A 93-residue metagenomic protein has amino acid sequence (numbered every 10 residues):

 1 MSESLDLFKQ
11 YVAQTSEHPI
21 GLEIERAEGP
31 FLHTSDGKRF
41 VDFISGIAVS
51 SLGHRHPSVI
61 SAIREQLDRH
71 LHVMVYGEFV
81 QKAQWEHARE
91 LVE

Functional and structural regions predicted by a protein language model:
M1-F31, S45, H70, Q84: Active-site-adjacent loop/helix segments that line or gate small-molecule/cofactor pockets in enzymes
T34-S35: Short, acidic, Ser/Thr-enriched surface-loop or helix-capping motifs
R39-E93: Glycine-rich loop-to-alpha-helix module at the N-terminal edge of alpha/beta enzyme cores
